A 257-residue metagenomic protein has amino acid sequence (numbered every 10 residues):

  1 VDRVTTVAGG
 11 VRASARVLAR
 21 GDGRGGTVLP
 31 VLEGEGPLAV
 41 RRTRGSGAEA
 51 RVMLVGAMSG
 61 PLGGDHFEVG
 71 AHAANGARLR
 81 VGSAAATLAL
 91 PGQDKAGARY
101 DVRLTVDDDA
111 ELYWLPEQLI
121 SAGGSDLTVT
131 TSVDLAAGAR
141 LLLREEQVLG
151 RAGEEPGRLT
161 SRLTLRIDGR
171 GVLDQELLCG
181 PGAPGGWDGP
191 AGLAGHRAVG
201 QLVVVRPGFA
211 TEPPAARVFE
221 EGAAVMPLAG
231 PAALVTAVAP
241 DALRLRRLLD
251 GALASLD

Functional and structural regions predicted by a protein language model:
V1-Q118, G123: N-terminal, charged/glycine-rich beta-strand/loop interface patches
D2, A8-S14, L18-E35, D107-A110 (+6 more regions): N-terminal intrinsically disordered, cationic/polar leader segments that include organellar targeting peptides
G36-L38, A71-N75, L90, Y100-V102 (+4 more regions): Short, low-complexity, polar/charged sequence segments that are solvent-exposed and flexible
G64-E68, R99-D101, D126-T130, R158-T160 (+1 more regions): Transmembrane beta-barrel architecture of outer membranes
A73-N75, S83-A85, V106-D108, P116-Q118 (+5 more regions): Short, structured patches in soluble enzyme cores that scaffold and shape functional sites
V81, P91, G124, L141 (+3 more regions): Short acidic, gly/pro-rich beta-turn/loop elements at beta-sheet edges and active-site/ligand-binding grooves
G123-A137: Hydrophobic/aromatic-rich, well-ordered segments within soluble, folded domains that form packed cores
E145-D257: A structural signal for small-residue-enriched, beta-sheet-centric alpha/beta enzyme cores and oligomeric scaffold folds
